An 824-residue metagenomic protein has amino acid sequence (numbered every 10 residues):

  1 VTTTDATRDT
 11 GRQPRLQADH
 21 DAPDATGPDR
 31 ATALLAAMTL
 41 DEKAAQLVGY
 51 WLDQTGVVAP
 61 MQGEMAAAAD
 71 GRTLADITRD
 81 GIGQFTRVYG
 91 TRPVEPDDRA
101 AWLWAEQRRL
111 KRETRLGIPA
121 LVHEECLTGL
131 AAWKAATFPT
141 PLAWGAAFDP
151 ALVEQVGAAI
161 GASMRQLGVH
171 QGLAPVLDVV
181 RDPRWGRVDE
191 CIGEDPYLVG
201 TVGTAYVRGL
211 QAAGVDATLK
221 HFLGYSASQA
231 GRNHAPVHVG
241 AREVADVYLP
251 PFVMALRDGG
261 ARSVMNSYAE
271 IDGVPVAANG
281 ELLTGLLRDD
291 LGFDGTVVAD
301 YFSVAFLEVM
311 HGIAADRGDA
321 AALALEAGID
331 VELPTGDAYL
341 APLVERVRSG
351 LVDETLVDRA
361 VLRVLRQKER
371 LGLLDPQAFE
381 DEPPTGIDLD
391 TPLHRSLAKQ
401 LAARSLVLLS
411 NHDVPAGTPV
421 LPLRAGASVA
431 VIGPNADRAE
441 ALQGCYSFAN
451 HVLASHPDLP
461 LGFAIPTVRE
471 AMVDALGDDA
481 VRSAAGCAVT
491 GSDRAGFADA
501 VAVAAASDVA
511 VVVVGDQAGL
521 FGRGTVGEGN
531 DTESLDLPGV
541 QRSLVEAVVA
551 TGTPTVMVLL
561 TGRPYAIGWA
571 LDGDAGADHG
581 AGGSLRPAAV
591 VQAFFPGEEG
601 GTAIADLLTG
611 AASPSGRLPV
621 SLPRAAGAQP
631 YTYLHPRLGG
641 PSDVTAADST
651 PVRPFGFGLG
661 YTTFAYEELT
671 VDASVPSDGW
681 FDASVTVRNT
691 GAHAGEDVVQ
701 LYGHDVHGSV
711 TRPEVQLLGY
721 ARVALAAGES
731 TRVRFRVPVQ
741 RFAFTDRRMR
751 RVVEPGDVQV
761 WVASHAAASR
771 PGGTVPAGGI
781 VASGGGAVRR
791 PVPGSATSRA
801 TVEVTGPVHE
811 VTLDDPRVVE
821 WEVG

Functional and structural regions predicted by a protein language model:
V1-R748, E754-V762, A766, V823-G824: Glycoside hydrolase catalytic-domain context in secreted enzymes
P738-D815, E820: Terminal connector regions
